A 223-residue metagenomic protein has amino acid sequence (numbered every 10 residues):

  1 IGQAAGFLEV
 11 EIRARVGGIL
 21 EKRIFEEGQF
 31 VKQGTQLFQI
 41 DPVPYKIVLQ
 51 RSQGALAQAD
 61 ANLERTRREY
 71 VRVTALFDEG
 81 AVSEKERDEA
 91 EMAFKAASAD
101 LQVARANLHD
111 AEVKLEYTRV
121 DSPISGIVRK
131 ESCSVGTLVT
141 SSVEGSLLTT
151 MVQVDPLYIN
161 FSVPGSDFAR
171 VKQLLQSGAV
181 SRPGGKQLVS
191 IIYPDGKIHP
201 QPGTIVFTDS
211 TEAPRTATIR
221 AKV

Functional and structural regions predicted by a protein language model:
G2: Active-site-adjacent helical/loop segments in soluble small-molecule enzymes
A5, E21, R129, V152 (+2 more regions): Conserved positions in beta-strands of structured domains
A5-V143, N160, S166-L174, R220: Amphipathic alpha-helical coiled-coil/rod segments that serve as protein-protein coupling scaffolds
I12, S141, T150-Q153, P214: Generic structural "secondary-structure junction" signal
D41, T150-V152, K222-V223: Short, acidic/hydrophobic/Gly-rich beta-strand patch recurrent on exposed beta strands that often constitutes part
D88, Q153-V154: Short glycine-enriched loop/turn motifs at secondary-structure junctions
S125, E144-L147, P156, S162-S210 (+1 more regions): Beta-strand/loop subdomains of soluble extracytoplasmic proteins
